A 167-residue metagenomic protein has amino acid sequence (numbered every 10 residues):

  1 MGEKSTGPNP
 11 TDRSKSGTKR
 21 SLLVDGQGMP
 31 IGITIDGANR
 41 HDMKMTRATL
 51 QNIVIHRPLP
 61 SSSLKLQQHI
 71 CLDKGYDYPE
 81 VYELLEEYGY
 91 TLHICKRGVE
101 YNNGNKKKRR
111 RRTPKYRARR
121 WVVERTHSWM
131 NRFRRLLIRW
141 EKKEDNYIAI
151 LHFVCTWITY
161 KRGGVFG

Functional and structural regions predicted by a protein language model:
M1-T91, K96-R97, V154: Polybasic low-complexity intrinsically disordered regions
S5-G7, T11, R111, R139-K142 (+1 more regions): Compositionally biased, low-complexity segments enriched in small residues
I55-P58, R135, I158, R162: Generic structural signal for secondary-structure transition and capping sites
P58-K143: Helix-centered, glycine/charged polyanion-binding patches within enzymatic domains that contact phosphate-containing
I150-G167: Charged phosphate-binding loop/patch that engages nucleotide di/tri-phosphates or the phosphate backbone of nucleic
